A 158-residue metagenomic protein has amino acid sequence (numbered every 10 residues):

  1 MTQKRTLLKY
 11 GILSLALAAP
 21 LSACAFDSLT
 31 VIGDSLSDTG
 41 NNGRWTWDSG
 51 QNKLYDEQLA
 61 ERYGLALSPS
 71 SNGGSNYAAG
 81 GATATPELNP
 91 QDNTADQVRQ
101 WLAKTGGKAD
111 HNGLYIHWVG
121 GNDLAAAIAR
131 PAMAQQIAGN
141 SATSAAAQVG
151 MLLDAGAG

Functional and structural regions predicted by a protein language model:
Q3, G11, A23-G158: Conserved active-site regions of diverse hydrolases
L7-A16: Sec-dependent signal peptide hydrophobic core
A18-S22: N-terminal signal peptide c-region/cleavage motif recognized by signal peptidases
